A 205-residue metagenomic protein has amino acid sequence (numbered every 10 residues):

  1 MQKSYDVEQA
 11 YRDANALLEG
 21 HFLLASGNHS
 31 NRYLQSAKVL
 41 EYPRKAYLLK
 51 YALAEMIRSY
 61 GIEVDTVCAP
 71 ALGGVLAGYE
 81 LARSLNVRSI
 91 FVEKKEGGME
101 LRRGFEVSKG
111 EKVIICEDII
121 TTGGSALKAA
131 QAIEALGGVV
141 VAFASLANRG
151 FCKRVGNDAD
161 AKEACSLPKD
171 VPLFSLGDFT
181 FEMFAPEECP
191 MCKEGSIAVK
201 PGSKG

Functional and structural regions predicted by a protein language model:
M1-G205: PRPP-associated nucleotide enzymes
